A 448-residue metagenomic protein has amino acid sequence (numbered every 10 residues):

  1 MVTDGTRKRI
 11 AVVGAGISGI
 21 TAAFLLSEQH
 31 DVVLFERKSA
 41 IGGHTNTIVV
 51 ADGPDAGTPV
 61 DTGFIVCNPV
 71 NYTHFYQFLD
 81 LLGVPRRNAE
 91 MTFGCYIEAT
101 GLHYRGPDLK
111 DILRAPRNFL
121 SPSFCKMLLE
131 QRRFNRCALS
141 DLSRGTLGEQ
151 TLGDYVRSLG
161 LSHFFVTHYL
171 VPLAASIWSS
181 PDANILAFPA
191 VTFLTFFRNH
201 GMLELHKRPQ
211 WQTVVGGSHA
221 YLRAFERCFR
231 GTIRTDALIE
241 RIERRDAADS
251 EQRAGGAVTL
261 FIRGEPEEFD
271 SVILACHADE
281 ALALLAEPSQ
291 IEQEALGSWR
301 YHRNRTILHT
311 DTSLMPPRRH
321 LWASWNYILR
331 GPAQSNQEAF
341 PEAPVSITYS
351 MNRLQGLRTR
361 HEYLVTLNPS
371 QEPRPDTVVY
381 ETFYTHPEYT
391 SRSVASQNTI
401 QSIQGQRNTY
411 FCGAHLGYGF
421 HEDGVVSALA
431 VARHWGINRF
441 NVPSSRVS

Functional and structural regions predicted by a protein language model:
M1-I10, E28-Q29, S396-N398: Extreme N-terminal leader/targeting segments of oxidoreductases
G5, L238-H386: Mid-domain catalytic core of redox enzymes that form a hydrophobic substrate pocket/lid adjacent to a catalytic redox
K8-L34: N-terminal Rossmann-like FAD-binding beta1-loop-alpha1 element of flavoenzymes
S27-A51: Glycine-rich FAD pyrophosphate-binding loop
I48-F75: N-terminal glycine-rich dinucleotide-binding loop that anchors FAD/FMN and/or NAD(P) in oxidoreductases
P69-A190, L194-T195: Mobile amphipathic helical/loop "lid" adjacent to a hydrophobic cofactor/ligand pocket
P107-D108, Q337-S448: Conserved flavin/dinucleotide-binding core of flavoenzymes
T195-F261: Helical element adjacent to the flavin cofactor pocket in flavoenzyme catalytic cores
